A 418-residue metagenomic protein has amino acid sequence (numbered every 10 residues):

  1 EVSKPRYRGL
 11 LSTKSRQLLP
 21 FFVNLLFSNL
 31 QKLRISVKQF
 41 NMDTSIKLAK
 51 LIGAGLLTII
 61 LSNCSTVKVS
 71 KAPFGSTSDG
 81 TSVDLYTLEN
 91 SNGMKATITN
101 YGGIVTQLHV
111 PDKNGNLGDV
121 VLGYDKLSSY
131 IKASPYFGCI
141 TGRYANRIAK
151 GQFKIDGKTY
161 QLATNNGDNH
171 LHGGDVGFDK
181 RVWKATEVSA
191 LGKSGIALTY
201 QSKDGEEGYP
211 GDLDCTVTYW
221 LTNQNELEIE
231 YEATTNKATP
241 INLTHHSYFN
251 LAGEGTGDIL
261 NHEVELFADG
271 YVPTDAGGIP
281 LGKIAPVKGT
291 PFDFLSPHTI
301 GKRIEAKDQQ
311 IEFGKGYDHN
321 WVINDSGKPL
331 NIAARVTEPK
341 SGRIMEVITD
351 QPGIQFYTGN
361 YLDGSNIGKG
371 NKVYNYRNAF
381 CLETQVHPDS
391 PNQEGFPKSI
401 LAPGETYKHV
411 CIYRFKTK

Functional and structural regions predicted by a protein language model:
V2-R6: Extreme N-terminal basic, low-complexity initiation segments that serve as generic localization/processing leaders
G9, T13, L18-K68: Bacterial Sec-dependent N-terminal signal peptides
S65-M94, N100-K418: An exposed, glycine/acidic-rich loop-and-rim segment of catalytic or binding clefts
